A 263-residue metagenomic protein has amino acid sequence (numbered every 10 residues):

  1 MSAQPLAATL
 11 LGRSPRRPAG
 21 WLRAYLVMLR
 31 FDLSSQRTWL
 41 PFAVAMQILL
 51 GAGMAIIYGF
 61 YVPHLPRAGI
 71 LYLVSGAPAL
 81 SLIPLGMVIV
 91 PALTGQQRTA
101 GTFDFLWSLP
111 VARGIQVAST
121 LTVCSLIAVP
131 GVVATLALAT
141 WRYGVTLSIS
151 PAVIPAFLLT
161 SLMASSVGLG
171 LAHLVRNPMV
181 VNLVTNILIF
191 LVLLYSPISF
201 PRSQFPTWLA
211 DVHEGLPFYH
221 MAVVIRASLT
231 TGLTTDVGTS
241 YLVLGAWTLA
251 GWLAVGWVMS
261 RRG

Functional and structural regions predicted by a protein language model:
S2-G12, Y58-Y61, W141, L229-G232 (+1 more regions): Junction motif at the cytosolic side of a transmembrane helix
S2-L50: Aromatic- and glycine-rich beta-strand/loop motifs that create alpha-glucan
T38-H64, L71-M87, L188-L193, A246-W247: Hydrophobic alpha-helical transmembrane segments of multi-pass membrane transport/permease proteins
L50-G53, I57, I70-R142: Hydrophobic alpha-helical transmembrane segments of multi-pass membrane transport proteins
G53-Y58, I83-V90, A134, S166-V167 (+3 more regions): Hydrophobic/aromatic residues in alpha-helical transmembrane segments
Y58, V62-H64, L174-G215, Y219: Transmembrane helix segments
R113-G114, A118-T185, L233-G245, A250-W252: Alpha-helical transmembrane segments and their short interhelical loops
T146, L194-A250, R262: Membrane-interfacial helix-loop-helix junctions in multi-pass membrane proteins
